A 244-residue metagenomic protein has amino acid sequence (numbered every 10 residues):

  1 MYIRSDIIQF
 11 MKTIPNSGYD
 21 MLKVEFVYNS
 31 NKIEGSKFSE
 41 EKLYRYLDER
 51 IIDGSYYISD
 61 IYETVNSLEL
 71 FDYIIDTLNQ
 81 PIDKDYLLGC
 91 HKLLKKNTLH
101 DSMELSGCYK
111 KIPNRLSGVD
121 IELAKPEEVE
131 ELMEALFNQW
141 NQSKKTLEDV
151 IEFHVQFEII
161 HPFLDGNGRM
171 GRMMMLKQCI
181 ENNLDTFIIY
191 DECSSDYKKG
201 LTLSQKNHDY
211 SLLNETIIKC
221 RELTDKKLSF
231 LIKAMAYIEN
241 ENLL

Functional and structural regions predicted by a protein language model:
M1-L244: FIC/Doc superfamily catalytic core
